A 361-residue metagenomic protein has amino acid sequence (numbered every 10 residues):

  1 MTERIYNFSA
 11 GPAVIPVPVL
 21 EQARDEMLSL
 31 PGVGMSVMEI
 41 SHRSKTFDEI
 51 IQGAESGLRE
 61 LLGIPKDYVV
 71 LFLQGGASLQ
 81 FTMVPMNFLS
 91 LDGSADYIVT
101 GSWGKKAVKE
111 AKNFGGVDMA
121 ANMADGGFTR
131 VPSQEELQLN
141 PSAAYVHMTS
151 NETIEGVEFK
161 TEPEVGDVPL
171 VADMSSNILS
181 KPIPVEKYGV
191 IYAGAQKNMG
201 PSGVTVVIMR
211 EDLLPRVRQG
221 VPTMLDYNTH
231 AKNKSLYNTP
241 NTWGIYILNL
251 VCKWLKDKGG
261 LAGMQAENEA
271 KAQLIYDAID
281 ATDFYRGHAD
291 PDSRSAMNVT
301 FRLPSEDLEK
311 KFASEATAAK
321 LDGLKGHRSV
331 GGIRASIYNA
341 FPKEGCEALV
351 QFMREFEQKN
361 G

Functional and structural regions predicted by a protein language model:
E3-I5, A318, H327, G331-G361: PLP-dependent enzyme catalytic core of the Aspartate aminotransferase-like
R4-E55: A glycine-/small-polar-enriched, mobile loop at the entrance of the PLP active site in fold-type I
P16, A195-Y276, D290, K359-G361: Active-site C-terminal subdomain of aminotransferase-like
V33-Q80, N87, S102, E110: Conserved N-terminal alpha-helix of the aminotransferase class I/II PLP-enzyme fold
S90-W103: Conserved PLP-anchoring active-site segment centered on the Schiff-base-forming lysine
A111, N122-I178: Active-site phosphate-binding strand-loop segment of PLP-dependent enzymes
V171, V185-Q196: Conserved active-site segment immediately N-terminal to the catalytic lysine that forms the internal aldimine
Y285-A316: Conserved PLP-binding catalytic core of the aspartate aminotransferase-like
